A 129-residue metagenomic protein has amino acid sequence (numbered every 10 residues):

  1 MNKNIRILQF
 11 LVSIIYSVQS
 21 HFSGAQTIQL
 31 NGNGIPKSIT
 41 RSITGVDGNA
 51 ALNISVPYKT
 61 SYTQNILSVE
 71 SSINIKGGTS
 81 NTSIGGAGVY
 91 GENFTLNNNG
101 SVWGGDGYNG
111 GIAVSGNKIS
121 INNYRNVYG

Functional and structural regions predicted by a protein language model:
M1-I7: Positively charged n-region of N-terminal signal peptides that target proteins for export
Q9-Q19: Bacterial N-terminal signal peptides
Q19-A25: Sec/Tat signal peptide C-region and signal peptidase I cleavage site
T27-R41: Short N-terminal segments immediately surrounding and downstream of signal-peptide cleavage
K37-G85, N98-N109, N122-G129: Beta-strand-rich solenoid/repeat architectures in extracellular/passenger domains of polysaccharide-targeting enzymes
V89, A113-V114: Low-complexity, polar/charged sequence tracts that form flexible coils or short amphipathic helices and often embed
E92-F94, I119: Short "repeat-start/strand-capping" segments in structured domains, especially the N-termini of parallel beta-helix
N97, S115-N117: Residue-level hotspots at or immediately adjacent to binding/recognition sites across diverse folds
